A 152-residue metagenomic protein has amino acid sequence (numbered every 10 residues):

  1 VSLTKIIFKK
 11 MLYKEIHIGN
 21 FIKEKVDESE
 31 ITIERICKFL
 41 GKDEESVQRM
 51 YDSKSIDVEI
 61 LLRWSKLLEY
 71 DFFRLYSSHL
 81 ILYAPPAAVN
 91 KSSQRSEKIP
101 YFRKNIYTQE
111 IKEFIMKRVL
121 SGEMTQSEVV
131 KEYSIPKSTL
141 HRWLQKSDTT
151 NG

Functional and structural regions predicted by a protein language model:
S2-I7, Y76-I106, E123, D148: Short, charged recognition helix plus adjacent turn of helix-turn-helix-like nucleic-acid-binding domains
S2-S29, K98-P100, N105-V119: A short, Lys/Arg-rich alpha-helix, primarily the initiator
T32-C37, E128-Y133: Short alpha-helical "recognition helix" segments of helix-turn-helix
I33, V58-L61, Q126: Helix-turn-helix DNA-binding elements, focusing on the entry/boundary residues of the two helices that contact DNA
L40-I56, K146: Recognition helix of helix-turn-helix/homeodomain-like DNA-binding domains that insert into the DNA major groove
E59-L75: DNA major-groove recognition helix of helix-turn-helix/homeodomain DNA-binding modules
